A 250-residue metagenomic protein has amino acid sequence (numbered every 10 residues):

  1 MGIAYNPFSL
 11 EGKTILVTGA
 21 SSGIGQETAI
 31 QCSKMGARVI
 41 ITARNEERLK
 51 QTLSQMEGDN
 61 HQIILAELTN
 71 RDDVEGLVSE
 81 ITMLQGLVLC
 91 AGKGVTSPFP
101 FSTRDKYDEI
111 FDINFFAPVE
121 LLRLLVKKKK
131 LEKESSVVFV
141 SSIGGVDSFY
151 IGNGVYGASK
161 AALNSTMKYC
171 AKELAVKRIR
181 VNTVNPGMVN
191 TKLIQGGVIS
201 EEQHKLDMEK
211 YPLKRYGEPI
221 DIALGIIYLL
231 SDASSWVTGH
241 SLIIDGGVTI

Functional and structural regions predicted by a protein language model:
S21-S22: Conserved glycine-rich cofactor-binding loop
P98-F99, T103-F111, Q203, D207: Substrate-binding pocket helix/loop in short-chain dehydrogenase/reductase
L122, S159: Active-site helix of classical SDR
K127, K172-E173, S235: Alpha-helical segment proximal to the catalytic Tyr-Lys
S142: Residue(s) in the substrate-gating loop at a strand-loop-helix junction that position the organic substrate next
A175, R180, V237-G239: Short, small/polar-rich loop/turn modules that mediate ligand/substrate recognition or access, typified
R215-I244, T249: C-terminal substrate-recognition "lid" of short-chain dehydrogenase/reductases
